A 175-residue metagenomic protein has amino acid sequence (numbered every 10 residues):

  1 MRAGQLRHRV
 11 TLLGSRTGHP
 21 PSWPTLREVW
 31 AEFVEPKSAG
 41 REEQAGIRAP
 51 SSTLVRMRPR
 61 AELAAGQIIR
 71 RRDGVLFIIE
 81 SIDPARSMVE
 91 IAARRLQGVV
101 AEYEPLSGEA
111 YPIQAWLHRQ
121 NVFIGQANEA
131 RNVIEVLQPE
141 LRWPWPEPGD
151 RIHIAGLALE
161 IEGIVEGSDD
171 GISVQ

Functional and structural regions predicted by a protein language model:
M1-R60, D73, E80-E135, V165-Q175: N-terminal disorder-to-order initiation segments that are Gly/Lys/Arg-biased and fold into the first beta/loop/alpha
A61-A64, W143-E147: Short, well-ordered loop/turn sites that connect or cap secondary structure elements
G66-Q67, R72-V75, G149-D150: Structural motif
L76-F77, L159: Short glycine-aromatic motifs
E147-P148, I154-G167: Low-complexity, intrinsically disordered Gly/Pro/Thr-rich segments
